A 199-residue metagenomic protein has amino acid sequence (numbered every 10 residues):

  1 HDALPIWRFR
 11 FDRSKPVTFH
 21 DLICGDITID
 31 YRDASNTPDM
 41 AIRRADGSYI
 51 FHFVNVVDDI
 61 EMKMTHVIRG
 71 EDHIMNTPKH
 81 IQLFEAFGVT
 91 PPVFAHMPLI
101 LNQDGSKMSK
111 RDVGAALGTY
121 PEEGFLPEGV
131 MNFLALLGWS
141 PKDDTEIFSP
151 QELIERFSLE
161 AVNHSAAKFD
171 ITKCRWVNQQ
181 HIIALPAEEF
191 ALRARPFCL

Functional and structural regions predicted by a protein language model:
H1-H96, L101-M108, A116, P141: Active-site cores that bind ATP or allylic diphosphates and position pyrophosphate for catalysis
F87-L199: Catalytic adenosine-cofactor/nucleotide-binding cores of aminoacyl-tRNA synthetases and other
